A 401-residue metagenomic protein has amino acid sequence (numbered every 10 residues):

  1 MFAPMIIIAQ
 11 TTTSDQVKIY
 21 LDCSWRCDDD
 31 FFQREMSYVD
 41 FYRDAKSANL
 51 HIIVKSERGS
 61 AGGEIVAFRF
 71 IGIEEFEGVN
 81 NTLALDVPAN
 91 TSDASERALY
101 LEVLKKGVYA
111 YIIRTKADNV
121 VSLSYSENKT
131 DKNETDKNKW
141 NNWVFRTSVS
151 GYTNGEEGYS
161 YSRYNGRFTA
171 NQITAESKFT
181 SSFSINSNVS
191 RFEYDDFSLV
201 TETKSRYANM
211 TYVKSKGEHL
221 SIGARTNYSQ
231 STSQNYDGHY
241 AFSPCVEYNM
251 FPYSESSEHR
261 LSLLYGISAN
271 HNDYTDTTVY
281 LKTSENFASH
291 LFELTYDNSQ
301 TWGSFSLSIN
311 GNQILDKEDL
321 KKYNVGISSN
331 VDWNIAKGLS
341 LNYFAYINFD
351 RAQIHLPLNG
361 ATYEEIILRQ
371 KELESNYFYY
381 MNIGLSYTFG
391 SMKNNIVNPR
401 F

Functional and structural regions predicted by a protein language model:
D15-I19, T135-G155, E176-S181, L261-A269: Transmembrane beta-strand segments of Gram-negative outer membrane beta-barrel proteins
T135-N142, A175-K178, S215-H219, Q234 (+4 more regions): Short loop/turn motifs that connect adjacent beta-strands in outer-membrane beta-barrel proteins
N141-W143, S160-Y164, E202-R206, G238-F242 (+6 more regions): Residues that define the transmembrane beta-barrel architecture of outer-membrane proteins
W143-T147, F179-S181, I222-T226, F242 (+5 more regions): Transmembrane beta-strands of outer-membrane beta-barrel proteins
T147-V149, G166-Q172, M210-K214, P244-M250 (+6 more regions): Residues on the lipid-exposed face of transmembrane beta-strands in outer-membrane beta-barrel proteins
G151-G155, T174-E176, I185-R191, T226-T232 (+6 more regions): Transmembrane beta-strands of outer-membrane beta-barrel pores
G158-R163, F192-S198, N235-F242, D273-L281 (+3 more regions): Outer-membrane beta-barrel translocator domains and adjoining extracellular loop/strand segments of Gram-negative
S375-F401: Outer-membrane beta-barrel "beta-signal"
